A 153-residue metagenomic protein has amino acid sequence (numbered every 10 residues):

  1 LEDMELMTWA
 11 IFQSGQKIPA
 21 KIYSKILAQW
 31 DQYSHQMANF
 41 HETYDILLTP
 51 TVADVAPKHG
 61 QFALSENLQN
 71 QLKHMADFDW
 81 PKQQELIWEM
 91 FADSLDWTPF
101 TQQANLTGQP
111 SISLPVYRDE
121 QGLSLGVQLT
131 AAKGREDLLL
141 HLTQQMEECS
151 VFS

Functional and structural regions predicted by a protein language model:
L1-A38, D54-Q83, P115-V116, E120-L123: Short helix-loop capping/hinge segments that flank enzyme active sites or metal/cofactor-binding pockets
I18, S24, M90-F100, N105-S153: Structural helix-boundary/capping segments
L72-Q102: Aromatic-anchored helix/helix-loop segment that forms the rim or "lid" of small-molecule/cofactor binding pockets
